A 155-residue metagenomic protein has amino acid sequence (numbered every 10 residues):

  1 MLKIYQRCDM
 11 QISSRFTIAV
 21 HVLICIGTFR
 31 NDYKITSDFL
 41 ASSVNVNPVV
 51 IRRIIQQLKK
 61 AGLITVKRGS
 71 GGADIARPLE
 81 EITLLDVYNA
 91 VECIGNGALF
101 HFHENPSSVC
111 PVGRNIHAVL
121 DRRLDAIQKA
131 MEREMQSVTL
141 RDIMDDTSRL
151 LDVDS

Functional and structural regions predicted by a protein language model:
L2-L23: Short alpha-helical segments that sit at the start of domains
L2-R7, H101-S155: C-terminal regulatory/oligomerization modules of transcriptional regulators
V22-N31: Short amphipathic alpha-helical interface segments
I35-N45: A short alpha-helical element within helix-turn-helix/winged-helix DNA-binding domains across DNA-binding proteins
N47-V50: Short coil turns linking two alpha-helices in DNA-binding domains
I55-K59: Basic amphipathic alpha-helical segments that dock to polyanions
A61-S70, D74-A76: Beta-hairpin "wing" of winged helix-turn-helix
L79-N105, L124: Conserved segment of winged-helix/HTH DNA-binding domains
